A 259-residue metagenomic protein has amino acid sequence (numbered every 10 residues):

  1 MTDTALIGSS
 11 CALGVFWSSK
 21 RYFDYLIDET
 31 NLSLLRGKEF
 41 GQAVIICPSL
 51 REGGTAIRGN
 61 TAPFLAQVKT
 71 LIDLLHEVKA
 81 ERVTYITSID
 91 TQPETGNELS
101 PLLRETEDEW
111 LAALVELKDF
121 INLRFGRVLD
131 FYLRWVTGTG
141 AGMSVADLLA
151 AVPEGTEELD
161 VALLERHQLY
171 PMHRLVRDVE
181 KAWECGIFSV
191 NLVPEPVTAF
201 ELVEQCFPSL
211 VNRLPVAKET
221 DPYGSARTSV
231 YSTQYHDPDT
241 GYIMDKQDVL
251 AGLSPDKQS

Functional and structural regions predicted by a protein language model:
M1-F23: N-terminal Rossmann NAD(P)H-binding glycine-rich loop of SDR-like oxidoreductase domains
S10-A12, C47-G53, I89-Q92, V128 (+2 more regions): Short, solvent-exposed loop/turn segments at secondary-structure junctions
R21-N31, E39-I45, G59-P63, N97-L102 (+4 more regions): Active-site regions of enzymes building and remodeling cell-envelope glycoconjugates
L26-E98: NAD(P)H-binding glycine-rich loop region in Rossmannoid oxidoreductase-like domains and their noncatalytic homologs
K69, H76-G140: Glycine-/Pro-rich loop/turn segments that contact NAD(P) or position catalytic residues in Rossmann-like domains
V115-E165, F188-N191: Conserved beta-loop-beta element that borders a ligand/cofactor-binding pocket
Q168-R174: A conserved structural motif in NAD(P)-dependent oxidoreductases
V176-T233, D237, G241-S259: Mid/C-terminal beta-alpha module of Rossmann-like enzyme folds, strongest in SDR-family dehydrogenases/epimerases
